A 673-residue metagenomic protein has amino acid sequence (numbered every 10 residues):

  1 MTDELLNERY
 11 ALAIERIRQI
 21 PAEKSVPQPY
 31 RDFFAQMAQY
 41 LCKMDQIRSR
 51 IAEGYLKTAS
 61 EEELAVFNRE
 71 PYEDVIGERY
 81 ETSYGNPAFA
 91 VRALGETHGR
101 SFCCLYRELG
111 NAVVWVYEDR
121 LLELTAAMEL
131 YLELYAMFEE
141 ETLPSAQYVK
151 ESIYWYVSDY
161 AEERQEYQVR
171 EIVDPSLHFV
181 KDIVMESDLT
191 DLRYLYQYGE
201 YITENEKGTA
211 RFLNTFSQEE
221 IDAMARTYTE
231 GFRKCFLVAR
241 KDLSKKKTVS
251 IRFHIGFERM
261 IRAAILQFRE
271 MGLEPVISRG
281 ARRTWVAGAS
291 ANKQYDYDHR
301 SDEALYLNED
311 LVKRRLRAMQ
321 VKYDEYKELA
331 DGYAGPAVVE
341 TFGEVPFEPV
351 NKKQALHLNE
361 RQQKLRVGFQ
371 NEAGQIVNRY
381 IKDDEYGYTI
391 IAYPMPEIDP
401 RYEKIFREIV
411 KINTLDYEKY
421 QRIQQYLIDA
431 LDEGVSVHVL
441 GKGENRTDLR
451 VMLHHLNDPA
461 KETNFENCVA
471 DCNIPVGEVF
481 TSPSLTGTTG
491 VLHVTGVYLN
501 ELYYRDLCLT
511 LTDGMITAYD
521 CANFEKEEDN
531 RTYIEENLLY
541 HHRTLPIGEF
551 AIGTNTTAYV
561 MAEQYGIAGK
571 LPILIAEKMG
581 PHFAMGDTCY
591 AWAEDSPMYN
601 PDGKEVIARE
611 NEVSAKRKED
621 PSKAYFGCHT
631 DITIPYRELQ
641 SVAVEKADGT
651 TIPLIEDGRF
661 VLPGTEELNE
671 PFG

Functional and structural regions predicted by a protein language model:
M1-T486, I655-G673: Active-site bordering "gate/hinge" segments that shape substrate access to catalytic or cofactor-binding pockets
R252, S278, I391, L440-K442 (+6 more regions): Generic beta-strand/beta-sheet core signal
G256, E344-P346, M395, E444 (+8 more regions): Short, glycine-/Ser/Thr-/acidic-enriched flexible segments
Q375, I423-Q424, V476-V479, L492-V497 (+3 more regions): Glycine-rich, charged/polar anion/phosphate-binding loops that engage phosphate groups from diverse ligands
S484-H541: Long, well-ordered mid-to-C-terminal structural blocks that present hydrophobic/aromatic surfaces
T489, Y504-D506, D513, L545-E549 (+3 more regions): Active-site lining segments that contact anionic ligands and/or coordinate catalytic metals
A518-Y590, E594: Dual-mode signal for accessory low-complexity, basic/Gly-rich regions
D602-G673: Extended hydrophobic packing segments that form well-structured cores
